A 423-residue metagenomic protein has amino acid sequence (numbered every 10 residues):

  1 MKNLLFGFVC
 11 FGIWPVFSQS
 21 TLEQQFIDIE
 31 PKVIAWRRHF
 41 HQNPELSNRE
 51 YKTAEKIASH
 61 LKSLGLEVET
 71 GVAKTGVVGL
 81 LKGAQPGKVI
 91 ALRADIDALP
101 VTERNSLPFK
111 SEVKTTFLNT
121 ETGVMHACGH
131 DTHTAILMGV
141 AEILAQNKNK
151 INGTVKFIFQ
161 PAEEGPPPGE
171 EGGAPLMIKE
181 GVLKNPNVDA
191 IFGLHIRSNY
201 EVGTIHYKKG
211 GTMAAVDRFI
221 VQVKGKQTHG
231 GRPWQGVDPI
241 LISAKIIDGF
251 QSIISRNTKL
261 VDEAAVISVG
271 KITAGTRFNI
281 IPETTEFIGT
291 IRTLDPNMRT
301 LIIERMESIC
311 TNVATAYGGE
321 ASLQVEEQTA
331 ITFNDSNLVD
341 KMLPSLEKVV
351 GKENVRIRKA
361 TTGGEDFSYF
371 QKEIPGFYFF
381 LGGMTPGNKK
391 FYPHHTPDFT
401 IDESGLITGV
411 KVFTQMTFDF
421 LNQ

Functional and structural regions predicted by a protein language model:
M1-T21: Bacterial Sec-dependent N-terminal signal peptides
Q19-M125, A135-N152: Acidic/His- and Gly-rich active-site-bordering loop/insert found across diverse amide/peptide-bond hydrolases
T21, D28, K32-A35, H39 (+14 more regions): Extracytoplasmic/secreted proteins, especially bacterial periplasmic and envelope-associated proteins
I27-P31, P44-E55, A127, D131 (+6 more regions): Soluble non-cytosolic domains of exported or imported proteins
F40, G79, L92, H130 (+8 more regions): Divalent metal-coordination and catalytic microenvironments
S63, A244-Q423: Metal-dependent amide/peptide-bond hydrolase catalytic core, centered on the "pita-bread" metallohydrolase fold
K114-M125, D131-T132, I143-L144, N149-K271 (+1 more regions): Histidine/acidic-residue-rich, glycine-tolerant segments that coordinate divalent metal ions
